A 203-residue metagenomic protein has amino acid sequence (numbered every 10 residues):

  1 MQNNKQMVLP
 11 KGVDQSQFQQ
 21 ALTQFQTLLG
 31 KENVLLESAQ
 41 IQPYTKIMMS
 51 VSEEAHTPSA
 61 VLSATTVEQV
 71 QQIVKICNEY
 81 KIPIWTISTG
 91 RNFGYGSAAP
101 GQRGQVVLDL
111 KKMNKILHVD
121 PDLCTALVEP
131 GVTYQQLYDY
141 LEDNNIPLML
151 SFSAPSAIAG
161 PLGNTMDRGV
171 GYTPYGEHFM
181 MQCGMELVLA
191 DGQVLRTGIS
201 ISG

Functional and structural regions predicted by a protein language model:
M1-K75, R91-C124, S153-R168: N-terminal flexible segment immediately upstream of the FAD-binding catalytic core in FAD-dependent oxidoreductases
Q19-Q24, Y44-I47, I87-T89, D143-M149 (+2 more regions): A broad, low-specificity signal for short, low-complexity segments enriched in glycine/proline and polar/charged
K31-L35, I84, L148: Short, well-structured beta-strand/strand-turn elements
E37, W85-I87, D109-K111, S151 (+2 more regions): Generic beta-strand/beta-sheet core signal
I116-V119, V128-G203: FAD-binding subdomain of flavoenzyme oxidoreductases
